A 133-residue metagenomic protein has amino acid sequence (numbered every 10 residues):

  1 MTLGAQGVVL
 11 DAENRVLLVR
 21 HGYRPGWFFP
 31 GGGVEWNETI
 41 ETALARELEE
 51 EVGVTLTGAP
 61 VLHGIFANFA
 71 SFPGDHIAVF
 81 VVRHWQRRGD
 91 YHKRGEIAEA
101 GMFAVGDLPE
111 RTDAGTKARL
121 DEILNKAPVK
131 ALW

Functional and structural regions predicted by a protein language model:
M1-V16: Conserved N-terminal beta-strand and adjoining loop/helix that marks the start of the Nudix/MutT-like hydrolase domain
V9-L10, L18, V81-V82, M102: Conserved hydrophobic "DFG−1" position in protein kinase catalytic cores
H21: Short loop/turn segments immediately following the C-termini of beta-strands
P25-G26, R94-W133: Nudix hydrolase/Nudix homology domain
F29-L62: The catalytic Nudix box helix
F66-G89, G101, T116-A127: Active-site-adjacent beta-strand/loop module that shapes the phosphate/pyrophosphate-binding cleft
